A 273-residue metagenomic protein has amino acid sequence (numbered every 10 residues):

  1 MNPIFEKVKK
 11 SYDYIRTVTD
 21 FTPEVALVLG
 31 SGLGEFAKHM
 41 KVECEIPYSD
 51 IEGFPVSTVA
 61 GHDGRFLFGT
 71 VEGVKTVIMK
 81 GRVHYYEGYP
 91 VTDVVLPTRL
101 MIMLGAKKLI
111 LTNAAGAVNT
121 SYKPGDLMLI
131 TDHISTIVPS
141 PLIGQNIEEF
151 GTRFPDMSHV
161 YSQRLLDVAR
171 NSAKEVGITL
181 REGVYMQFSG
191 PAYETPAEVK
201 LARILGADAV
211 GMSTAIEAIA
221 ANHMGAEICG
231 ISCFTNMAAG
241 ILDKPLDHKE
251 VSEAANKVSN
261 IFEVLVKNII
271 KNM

Functional and structural regions predicted by a protein language model:
M1-M157: Metabolite-binding pocket within alpha/beta catalytic cores that recognizes anionic/polar moieties
I102-G105, R203, N222: Non-catalytic positions within long, well-ordered alpha-helices that form the structural scaffold/packing of enzyme
K107-K108, D208, E227: Short acidic/polar active-site loop segments enriched in Thr and Asp
I134, V138, Q145-P191: Histidine/lysine/aspartate-rich catalytic loop segments that bind and position anionic ligands
S172-D208, V266, M273: Active-site/ligand-binding-proximal alpha/beta "capping" segment
M212-E250: Zn-dependent metallopeptidase/amidohydrolase metal-coordination segment
A239-M273: His/Asp/Glu-rich mid-to-C-terminal helical/loop segments that flank catalytic regions of hydrolases
